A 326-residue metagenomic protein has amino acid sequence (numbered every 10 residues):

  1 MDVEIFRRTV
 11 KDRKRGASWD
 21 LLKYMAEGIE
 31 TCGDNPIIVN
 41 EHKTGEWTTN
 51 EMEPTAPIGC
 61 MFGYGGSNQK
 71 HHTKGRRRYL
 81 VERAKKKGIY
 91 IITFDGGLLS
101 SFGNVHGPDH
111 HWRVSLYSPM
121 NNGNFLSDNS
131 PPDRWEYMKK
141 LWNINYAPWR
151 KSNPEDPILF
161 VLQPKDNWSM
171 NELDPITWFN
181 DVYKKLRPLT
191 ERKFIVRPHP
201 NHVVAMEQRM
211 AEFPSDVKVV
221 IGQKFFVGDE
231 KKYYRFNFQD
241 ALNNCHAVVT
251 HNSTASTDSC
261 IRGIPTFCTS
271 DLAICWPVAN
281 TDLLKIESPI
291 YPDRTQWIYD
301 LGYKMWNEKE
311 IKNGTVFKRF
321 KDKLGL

Functional and structural regions predicted by a protein language model:
M1-S67, N167, K323-L326: N-terminal pre-catalytic "stem/leader" segment of glycosyltransferase-like enzymes
I5-V10, M61-G65, F94-L98, E155-N167 (+2 more regions): Short loop/turn segments at strand-loop or loop-helix junctions that form parts of catalytic or ligand-binding pockets
S18-A26, H72-R78, D174-K185: Well-ordered, non-membrane alpha-helical segments in soluble/globular domains
G45-E53, T177, R187, R192 (+1 more regions): Donor nucleotide-activated moiety binding/catalytic core segment of transferases that use nucleotide-activated donors
K86-Y90, E191-R192, G263-P265: A short helix->loop->beta-strand "cap" motif at the edges of active sites that frequently abuts
P108-E155, W276-L326: Leloir-type glycosyltransferase catalytic cores
N153-M210: Conserved catalytic-core segment of nucleotide-activated headgroup transferases in glycan assembly
N252-S256, T266-V278: Short glycine/proline-centered loop/turn elements that form peptide/ligand docking sites
